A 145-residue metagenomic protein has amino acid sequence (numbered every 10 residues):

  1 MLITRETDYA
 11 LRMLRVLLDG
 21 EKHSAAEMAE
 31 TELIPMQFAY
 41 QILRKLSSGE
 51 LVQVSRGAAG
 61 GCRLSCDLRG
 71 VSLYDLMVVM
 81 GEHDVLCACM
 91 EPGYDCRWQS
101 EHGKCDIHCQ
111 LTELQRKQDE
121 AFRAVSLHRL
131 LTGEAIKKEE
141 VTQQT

Functional and structural regions predicted by a protein language model:
I3-I34: N-terminal helix-turn-helix DNA-binding core of bacterial DNA-binding proteins
D8-L11, Y40, Y74: Non-catalytic, well-ordered alpha-helical scaffold segments
L14, L43-R44: Short, hydrophobic-biased segments on the C-terminal half of alpha helices that form "recognition helices"
S48-L51, V79: Residue cluster at the C-terminal edge of the helix-turn-helix DNA-binding motif
E50-S65: Beta-hairpin "wing" of winged helix-turn-helix
S65-T145: Non-DNA-binding regulatory cores of transcription-related proteins, predominantly C-terminal effector-binding
